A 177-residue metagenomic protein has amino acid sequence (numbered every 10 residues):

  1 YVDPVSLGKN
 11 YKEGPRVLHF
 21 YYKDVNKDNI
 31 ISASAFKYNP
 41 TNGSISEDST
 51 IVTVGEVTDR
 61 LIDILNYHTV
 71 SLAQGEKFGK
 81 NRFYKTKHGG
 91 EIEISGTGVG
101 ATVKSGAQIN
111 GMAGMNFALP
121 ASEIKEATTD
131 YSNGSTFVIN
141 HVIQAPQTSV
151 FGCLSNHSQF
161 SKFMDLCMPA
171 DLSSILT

Functional and structural regions predicted by a protein language model:
Y1-T177: Mature, structured domains of secreted/extracytosolic soluble proteins
